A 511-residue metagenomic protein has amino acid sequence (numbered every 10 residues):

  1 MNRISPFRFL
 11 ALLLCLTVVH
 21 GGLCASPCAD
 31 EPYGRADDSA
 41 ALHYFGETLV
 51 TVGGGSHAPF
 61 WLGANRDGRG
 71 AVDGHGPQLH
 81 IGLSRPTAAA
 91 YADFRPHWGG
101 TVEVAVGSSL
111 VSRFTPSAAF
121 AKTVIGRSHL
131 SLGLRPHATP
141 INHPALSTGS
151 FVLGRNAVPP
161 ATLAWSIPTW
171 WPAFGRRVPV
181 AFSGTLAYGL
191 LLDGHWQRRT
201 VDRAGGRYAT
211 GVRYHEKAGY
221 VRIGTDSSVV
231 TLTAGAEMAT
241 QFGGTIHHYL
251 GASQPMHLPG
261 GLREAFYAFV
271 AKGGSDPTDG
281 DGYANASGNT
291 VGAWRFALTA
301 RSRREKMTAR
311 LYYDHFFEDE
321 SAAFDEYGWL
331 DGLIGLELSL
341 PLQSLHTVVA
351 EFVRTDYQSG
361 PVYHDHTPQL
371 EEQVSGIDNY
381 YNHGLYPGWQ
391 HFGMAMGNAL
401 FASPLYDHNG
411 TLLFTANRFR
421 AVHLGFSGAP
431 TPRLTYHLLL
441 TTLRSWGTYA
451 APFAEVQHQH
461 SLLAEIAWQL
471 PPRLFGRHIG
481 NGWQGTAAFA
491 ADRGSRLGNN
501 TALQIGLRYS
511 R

Functional and structural regions predicted by a protein language model:
M1-A36, R303: Cleavable N-terminal export/targeting peptides
A25-H137, P144-S147, F151-G154, P159-W170 (+2 more regions): Beta-barrel outer-membrane channel/assembly domains of diderm bacteria
C28-Y44, R85-W98, T123-L130, W170-G184 (+5 more regions): Short loop/turn motifs that connect adjacent beta-strands in outer-membrane beta-barrel proteins
T48-S56, R85-T87, V102-S108, L134-P140 (+10 more regions): Transmembrane beta-strands of outer-membrane beta-barrel pores
S56-G63, V111-F114, N142-G149, G194-A204 (+5 more regions): Outer-membrane beta-barrel translocator domains and adjoining extracellular loop/strand segments of Gram-negative
H57-A64, F94-G100, T139-G149, A187-L190 (+6 more regions): Flexible, solvent-exposed coil segments and beta strand-coil junctions, predominantly the extracellular/periplasmic
H137-Y249: Internal, well-ordered domain-core segments that constitute the primary functional module of diverse proteins
P277-R511: Outer-membrane beta-barrel pore domains
